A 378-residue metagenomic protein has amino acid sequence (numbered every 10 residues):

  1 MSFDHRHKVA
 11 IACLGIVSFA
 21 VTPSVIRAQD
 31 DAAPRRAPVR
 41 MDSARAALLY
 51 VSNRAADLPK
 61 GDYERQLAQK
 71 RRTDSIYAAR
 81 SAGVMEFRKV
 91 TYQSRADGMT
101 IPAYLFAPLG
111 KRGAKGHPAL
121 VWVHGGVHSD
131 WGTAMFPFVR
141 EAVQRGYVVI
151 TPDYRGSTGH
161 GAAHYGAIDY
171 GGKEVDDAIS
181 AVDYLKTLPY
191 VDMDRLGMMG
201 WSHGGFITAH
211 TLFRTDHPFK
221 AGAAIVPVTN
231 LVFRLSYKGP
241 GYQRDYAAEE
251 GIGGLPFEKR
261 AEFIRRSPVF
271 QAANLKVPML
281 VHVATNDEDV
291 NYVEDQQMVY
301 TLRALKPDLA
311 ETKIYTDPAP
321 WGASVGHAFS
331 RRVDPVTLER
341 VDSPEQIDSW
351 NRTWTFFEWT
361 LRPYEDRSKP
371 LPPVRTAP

Functional and structural regions predicted by a protein language model:
S2, I11-L14, V21-A82, P373-P378: N-terminal targeting or regulatory segments adjacent to alpha/beta-hydrolase or S9 domains
A68-A114: N-terminal cap/lid segment of alpha/beta-hydrolase-fold proteins
G83-V84, A142-V143, A272-L275: Extracellular/periplasmic catalytic domains that process cell-envelope and extracellular macromolecules
T91-S94, P152-P378: Active-site-proximal cap/loop segments of hydrolase catalytic domains
F106, W122-V123, M199, H282: Short hydrophobic segments within beta-strands
A114-G125: Short beta-strand element of the alpha/beta-hydrolase
S129-W131: Conserved HGGG/HGGXW glycine-rich cap/lid loop of the alpha/beta-hydrolase fold
T133-P152: Short amphipathic alpha-helix adjacent to the substrate-entry channel of hydrolases
